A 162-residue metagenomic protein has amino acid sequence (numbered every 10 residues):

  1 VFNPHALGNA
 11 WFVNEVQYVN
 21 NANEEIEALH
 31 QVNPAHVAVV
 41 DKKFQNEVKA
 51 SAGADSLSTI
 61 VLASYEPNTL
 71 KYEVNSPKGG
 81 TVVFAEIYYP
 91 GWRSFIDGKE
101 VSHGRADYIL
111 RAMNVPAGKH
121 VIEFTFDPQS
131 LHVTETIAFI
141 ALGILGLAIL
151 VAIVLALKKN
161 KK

Functional and structural regions predicted by a protein language model:
V1, L7, I26, H30-K162: Active-site-proximal, structured, solvent-exposed surfaces of multi-pass membrane proteins that position macromolecular
V1-Y18: Aromatic/acidic, Gly/Pro-rich catalytic loop(s) in extracytoplasmic/lumenal soluble domains of multi-pass membrane
